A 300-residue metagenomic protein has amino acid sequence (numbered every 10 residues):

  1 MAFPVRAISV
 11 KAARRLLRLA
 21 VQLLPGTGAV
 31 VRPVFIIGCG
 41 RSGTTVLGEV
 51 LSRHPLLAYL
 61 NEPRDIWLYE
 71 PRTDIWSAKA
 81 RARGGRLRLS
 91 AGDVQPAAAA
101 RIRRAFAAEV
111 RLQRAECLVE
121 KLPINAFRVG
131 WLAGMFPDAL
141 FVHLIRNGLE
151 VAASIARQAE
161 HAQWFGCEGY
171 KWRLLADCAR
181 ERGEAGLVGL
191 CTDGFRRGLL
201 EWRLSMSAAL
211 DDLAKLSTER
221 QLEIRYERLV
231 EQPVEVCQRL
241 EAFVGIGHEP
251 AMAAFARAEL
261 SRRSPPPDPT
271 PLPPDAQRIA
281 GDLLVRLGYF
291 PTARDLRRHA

Functional and structural regions predicted by a protein language model:
M1-R104, E259-R263, H299-A300: PAPS-dependent sulfotransferase catalytic core
M1-V34, W164-A300: PAPS-dependent sulfotransferases, especially Golgi type II membrane carbohydrate sulfotransferases
I36-G38, L118-K121, H143-I145, E223-R225: Short beta-strand segments
T45-G48, W67-Y69, A126-V129, L149-S154 (+1 more regions): Short catalytic/ligand-binding loop motif for oxyanion handling, primarily in non-cytosolic enzymes, centered on
H54, F136, L216-T218: Acidic-histidine catalytic/liganding microenvironments
I75-K79, Q158-A162, L240-A242: Short, hinge-like loop/turn segments at secondary-structure boundaries
R101-W131: Glycine-rich phosphate-binding loop used to anchor ATP phosphates in small-molecule kinases, encompassing both
K121-L122, M135-A156: Conserved phosphate-donor/acceptor-positioning beta-strand/loop module used by diverse small-molecule
